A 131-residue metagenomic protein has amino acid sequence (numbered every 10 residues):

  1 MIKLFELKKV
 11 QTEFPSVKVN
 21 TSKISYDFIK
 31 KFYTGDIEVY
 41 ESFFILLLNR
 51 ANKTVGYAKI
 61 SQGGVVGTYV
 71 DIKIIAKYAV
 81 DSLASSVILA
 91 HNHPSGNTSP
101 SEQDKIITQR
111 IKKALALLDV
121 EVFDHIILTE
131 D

Functional and structural regions predicted by a protein language model:
M1-A58, E130: Non-catalytic interface/targeting segments
M1-V10, K31, N49-A51, S61 (+1 more regions): Active-site-proximal loop/helix of nucleotide/amide-processing enzymes and allied scaffolds
